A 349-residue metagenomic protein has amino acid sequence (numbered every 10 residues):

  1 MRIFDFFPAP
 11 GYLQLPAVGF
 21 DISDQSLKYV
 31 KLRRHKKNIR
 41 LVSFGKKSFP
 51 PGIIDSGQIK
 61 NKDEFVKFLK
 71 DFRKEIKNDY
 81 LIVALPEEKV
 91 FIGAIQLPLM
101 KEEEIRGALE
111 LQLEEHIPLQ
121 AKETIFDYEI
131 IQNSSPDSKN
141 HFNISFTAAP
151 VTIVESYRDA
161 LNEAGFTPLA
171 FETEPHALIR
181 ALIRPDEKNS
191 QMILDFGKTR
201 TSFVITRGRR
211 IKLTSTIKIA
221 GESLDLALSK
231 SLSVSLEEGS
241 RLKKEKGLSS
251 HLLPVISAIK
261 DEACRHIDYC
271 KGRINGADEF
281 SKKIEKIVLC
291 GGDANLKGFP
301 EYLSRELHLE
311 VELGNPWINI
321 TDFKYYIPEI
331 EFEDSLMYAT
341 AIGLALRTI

Functional and structural regions predicted by a protein language model:
M1-I349: Hydrophobic/aromatic-enriched cytosolic interaction surfaces used to assemble or bind macromolecules
